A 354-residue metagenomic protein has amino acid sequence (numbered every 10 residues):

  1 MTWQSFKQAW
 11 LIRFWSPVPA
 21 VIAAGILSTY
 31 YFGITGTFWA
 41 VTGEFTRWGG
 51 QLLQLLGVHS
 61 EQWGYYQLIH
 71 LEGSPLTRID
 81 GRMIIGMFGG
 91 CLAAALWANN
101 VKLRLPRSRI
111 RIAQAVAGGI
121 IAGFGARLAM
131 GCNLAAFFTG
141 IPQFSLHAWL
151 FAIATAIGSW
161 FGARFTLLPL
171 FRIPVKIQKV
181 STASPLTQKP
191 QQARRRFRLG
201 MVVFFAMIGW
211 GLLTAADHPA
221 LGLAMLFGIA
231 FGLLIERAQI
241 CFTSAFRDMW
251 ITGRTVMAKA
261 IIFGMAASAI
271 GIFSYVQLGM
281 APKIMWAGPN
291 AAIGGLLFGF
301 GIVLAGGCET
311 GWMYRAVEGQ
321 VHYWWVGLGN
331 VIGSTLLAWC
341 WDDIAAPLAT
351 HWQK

Functional and structural regions predicted by a protein language model:
M1-K354: Membrane-interfacial helix-loop segments of redox and metal-homeostasis proteins, especially TM-loop-TM junctions
